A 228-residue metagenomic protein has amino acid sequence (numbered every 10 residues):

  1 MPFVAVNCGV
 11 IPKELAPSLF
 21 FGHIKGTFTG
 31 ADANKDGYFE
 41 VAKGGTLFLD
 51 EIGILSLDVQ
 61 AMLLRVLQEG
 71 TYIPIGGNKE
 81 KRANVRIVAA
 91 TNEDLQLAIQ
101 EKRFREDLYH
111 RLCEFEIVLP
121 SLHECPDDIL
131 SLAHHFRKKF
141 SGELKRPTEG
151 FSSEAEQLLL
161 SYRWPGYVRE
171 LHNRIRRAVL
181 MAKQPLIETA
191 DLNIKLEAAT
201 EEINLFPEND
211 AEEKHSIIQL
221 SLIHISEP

Functional and structural regions predicted by a protein language model:
M1, G76-R86, D94-I203, E208-D210: Nucleotide-binding/hydrolysis machinery
M1-G30, E40-S56, S121-P126, R174: Conserved post-Walker A coupling segment in P-loop NTPases
P2-V4, N34-G44, F48, S56-M62 (+2 more regions): AAA+/SF3 P-loop NTPase mechanochemical coupling elements
E14, V41, V66, R111 (+1 more regions): Conserved catalytic core of Hanks-type protein kinase domains
F21, Q60, L64-L67: A short, noncatalytic alpha-helical element within ATPase nucleotide-binding/catalytic domains
G26-A33, E69-P74: Short gly/ser/thr-rich secondary-structure transition/capping motifs
L205-P228: Bacterial C-terminal helix-turn-helix
